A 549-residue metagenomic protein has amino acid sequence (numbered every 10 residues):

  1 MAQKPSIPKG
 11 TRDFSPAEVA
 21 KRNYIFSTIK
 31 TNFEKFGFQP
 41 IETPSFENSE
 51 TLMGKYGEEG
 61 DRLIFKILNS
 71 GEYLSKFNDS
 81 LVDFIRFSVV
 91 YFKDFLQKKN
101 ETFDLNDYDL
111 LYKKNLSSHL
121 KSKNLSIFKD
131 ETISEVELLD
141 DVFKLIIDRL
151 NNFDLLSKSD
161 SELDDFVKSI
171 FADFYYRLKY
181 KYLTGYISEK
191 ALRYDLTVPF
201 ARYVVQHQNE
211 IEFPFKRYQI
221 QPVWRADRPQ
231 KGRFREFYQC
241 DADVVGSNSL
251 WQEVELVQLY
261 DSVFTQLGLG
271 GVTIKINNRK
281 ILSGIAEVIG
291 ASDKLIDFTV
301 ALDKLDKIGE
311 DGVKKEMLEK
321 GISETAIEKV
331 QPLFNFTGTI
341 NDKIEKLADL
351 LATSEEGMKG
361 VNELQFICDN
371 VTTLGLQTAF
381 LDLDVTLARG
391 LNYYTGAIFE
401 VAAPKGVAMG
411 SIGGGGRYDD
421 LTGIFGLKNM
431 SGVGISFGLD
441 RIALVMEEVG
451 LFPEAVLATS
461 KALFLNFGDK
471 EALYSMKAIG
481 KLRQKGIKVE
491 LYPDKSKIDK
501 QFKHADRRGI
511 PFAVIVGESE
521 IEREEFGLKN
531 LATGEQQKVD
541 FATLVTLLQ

Functional and structural regions predicted by a protein language model:
M1-A17: Generic start-of-chain signal for non-secretory N-termini
F14, F65-I67, I412: Short clusters of hydrophobic/aromatic residues that line enzyme substrate/ligand-binding pockets
E18-F38, E47-E50, R86, V90-L96 (+6 more regions): Positively charged, Gly/Ser-enriched RNA/tRNA-binding surfaces
I41, S45-E189: Polyanion/phosphate-binding surface patch
S45, T273-N278: Short, glycine/acidic-rich hinge or "gate" loops at secondary-structure transitions that mediate conformational
G57, G309-G312, G468, G517: Glycine-centered helix-coil hinge/cap
D61-K76, A291-G312, A403: Acidic, His- and aromatic-enriched active-site or binding-groove loops in soluble protein domains that engage sugars
N278-G284: Short, highly charged C-terminal tails/helix-capping segments
